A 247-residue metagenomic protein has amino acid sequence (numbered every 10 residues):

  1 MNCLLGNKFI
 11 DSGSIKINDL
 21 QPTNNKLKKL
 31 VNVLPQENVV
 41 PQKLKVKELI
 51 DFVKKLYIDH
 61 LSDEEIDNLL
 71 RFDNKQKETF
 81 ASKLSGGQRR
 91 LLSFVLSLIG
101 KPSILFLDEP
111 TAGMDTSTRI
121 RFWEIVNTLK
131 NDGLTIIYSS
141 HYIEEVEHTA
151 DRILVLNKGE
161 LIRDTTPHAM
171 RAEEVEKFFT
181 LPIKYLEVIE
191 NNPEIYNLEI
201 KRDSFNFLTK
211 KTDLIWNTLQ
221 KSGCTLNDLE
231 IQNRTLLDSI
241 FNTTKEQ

Functional and structural regions predicted by a protein language model:
G6, S12-K29: Conserved ABC transporter NBD signature motif
F80-L84: Conserved ABC ATPase signature
F94: Hydrophobic anchor residue at the start of the ABC signature
L105-E109: Catalytic Walker B motif of ABC-type/P-loop ATPase nucleotide-binding domains
T116-T118: Helix N-cap at the start of a conserved alpha-helix in ABC-type nucleotide-binding domains
W123-N206: ABC transporter nucleotide-binding domain
E176-Q247: Short, charged/small-residue-rich alpha-helical element at the C-terminal edge of ABC transporter nucleotide-binding
